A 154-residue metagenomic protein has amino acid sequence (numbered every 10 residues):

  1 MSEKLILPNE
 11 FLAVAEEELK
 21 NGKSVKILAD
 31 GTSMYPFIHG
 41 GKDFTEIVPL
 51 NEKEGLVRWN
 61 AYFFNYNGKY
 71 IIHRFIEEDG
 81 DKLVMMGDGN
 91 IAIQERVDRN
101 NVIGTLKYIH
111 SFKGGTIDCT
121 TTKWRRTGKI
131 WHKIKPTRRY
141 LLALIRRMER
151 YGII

Functional and structural regions predicted by a protein language model:
M1-I154: Extended hydrophobic leader/signal-anchor segments used for secretion and membrane insertion
